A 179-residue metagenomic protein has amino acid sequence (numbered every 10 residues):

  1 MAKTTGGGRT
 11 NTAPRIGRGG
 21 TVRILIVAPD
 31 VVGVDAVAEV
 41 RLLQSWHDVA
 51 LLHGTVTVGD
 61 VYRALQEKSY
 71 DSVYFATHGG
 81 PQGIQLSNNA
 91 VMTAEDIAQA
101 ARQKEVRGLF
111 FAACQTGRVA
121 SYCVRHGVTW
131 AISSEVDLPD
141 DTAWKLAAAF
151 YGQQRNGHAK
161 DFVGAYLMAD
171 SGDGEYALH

Functional and structural regions predicted by a protein language model:
A2-I24, R63, A90-Q103, G152-H179: Caspase-like cysteine protease fold
G8-V91, G108, Y122: A domain-level signal for caspase-like cysteine endopeptidase catalytic cores and their zymogen-processing architecture
V37, K68, K104-H179: Active-site-proximal C-terminal subdomain of hydrolase catalytic domains
Q44, Q66, Q82-Q85, Q99 (+3 more regions): Residue-identity detector for glutamine
W46-V49, V73-F75, A94-I97, A131-E135 (+1 more regions): Short, surface-exposed linear patches
